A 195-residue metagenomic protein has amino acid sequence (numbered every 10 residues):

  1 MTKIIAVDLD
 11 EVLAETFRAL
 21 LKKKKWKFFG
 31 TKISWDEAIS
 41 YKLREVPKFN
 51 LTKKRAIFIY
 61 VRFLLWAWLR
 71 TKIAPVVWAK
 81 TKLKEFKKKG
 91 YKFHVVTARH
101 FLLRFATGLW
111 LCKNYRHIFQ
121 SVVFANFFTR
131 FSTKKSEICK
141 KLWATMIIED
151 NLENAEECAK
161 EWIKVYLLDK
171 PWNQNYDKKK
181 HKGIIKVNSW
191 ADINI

Functional and structural regions predicted by a protein language model:
M1-R55: Active-site neighborhood of HAD-like aspartate-dependent phosphohydrolases
D10-V12, R99, N151: Anionic group-transfer/hydrolysis microenvironments
K23, R62-F63: Residues that form generic nucleotide/phosphate-binding pockets
K27-R44, L64-W66, G90-F101, N114 (+1 more regions): N-terminal-biased segments
K53, L65-V95, F101-G108: Short, acidic loop-to-helix structural element flanking the phosphoryl-transfer center in phosphate-processing enzymes
I57-V61: Active-site gating loops and adjacent loop-to-helix segments of metal-dependent hydrolytic enzymes
K87-K92, F101-I195: C-terminal cap/substrate-recognition subdomain and adjoining C-terminal extension of metal-dependent phosphatase-like
